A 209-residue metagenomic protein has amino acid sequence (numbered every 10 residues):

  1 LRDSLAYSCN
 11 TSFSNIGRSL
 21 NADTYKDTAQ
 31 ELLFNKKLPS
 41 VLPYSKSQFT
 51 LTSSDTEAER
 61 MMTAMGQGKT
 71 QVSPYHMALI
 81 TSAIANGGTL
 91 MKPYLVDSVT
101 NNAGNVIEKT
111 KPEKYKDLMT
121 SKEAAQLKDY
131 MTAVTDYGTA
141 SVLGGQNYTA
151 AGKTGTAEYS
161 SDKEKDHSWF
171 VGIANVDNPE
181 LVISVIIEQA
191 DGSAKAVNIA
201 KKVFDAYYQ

Functional and structural regions predicted by a protein language model:
L1-V185: Beta-lactam-recognizing serine transpeptidase/beta-lactamase-like catalytic domain environment
F13-N15, G192-K195: Extracytoplasmic/secreted cell-surface and envelope-processing proteins
S73-L79, K195-K202: Short amphipathic alpha-helical face segments that pack within enzyme cores and frequently flank/anchor catalytic
V106-K111, V197-Q209: Short, gly/Ser/Thr-rich active-site loops of penicillin-recognizing serine hydrolases
I187-A190: Ligand-site clamp/hinge motif
